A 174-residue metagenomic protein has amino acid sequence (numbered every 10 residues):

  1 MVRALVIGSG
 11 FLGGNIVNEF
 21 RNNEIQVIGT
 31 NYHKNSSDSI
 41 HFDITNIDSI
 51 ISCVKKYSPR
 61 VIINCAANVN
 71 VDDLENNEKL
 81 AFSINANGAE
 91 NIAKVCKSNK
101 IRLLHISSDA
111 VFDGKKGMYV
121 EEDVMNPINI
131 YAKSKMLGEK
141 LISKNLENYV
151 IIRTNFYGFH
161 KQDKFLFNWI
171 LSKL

Functional and structural regions predicted by a protein language model:
V2-N23: N-terminal Rossmann NAD(P)H-binding glycine-rich loop of SDR-like oxidoreductase domains
H33-N46: Rossmann-fold cofactor-recognition segment
S39, A81-I84, P127, Y131: A hydrophobic alpha-helix adjacent to the NAD(P)-binding/active-site core of NAD(P)-dependent oxidoreductases, strongly
I44-I84: NAD(P)H-binding glycine-rich loop region in Rossmannoid oxidoreductase-like domains and their noncatalytic homologs
N68-D72, N76-K79, S108-N129: Active-site "gating" loop of Rossmann-like NAD(P)-dependent oxidoreductase/epimerase domains
N76-L104, L141: NAD(P)-cofactor binding segment of oxidoreductase domains
S134: Active-site helix of classical SDR
K140-L174: NAD(P)-dependent short-chain dehydrogenase/reductase
